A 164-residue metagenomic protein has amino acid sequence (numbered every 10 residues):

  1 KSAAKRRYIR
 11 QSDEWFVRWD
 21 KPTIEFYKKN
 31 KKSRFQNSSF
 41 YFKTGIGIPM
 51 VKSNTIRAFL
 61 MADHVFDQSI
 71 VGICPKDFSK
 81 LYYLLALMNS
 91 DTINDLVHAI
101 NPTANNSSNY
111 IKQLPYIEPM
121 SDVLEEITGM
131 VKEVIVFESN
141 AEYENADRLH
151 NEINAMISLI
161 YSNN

Functional and structural regions predicted by a protein language model:
K1-E125: Polybasic, glycine- and aromatic-enriched phosphate-binding surface used to engage nucleic acids
E118-N164: Non-catalytic DNA-recognition/assembly elements of restriction-modification systems
